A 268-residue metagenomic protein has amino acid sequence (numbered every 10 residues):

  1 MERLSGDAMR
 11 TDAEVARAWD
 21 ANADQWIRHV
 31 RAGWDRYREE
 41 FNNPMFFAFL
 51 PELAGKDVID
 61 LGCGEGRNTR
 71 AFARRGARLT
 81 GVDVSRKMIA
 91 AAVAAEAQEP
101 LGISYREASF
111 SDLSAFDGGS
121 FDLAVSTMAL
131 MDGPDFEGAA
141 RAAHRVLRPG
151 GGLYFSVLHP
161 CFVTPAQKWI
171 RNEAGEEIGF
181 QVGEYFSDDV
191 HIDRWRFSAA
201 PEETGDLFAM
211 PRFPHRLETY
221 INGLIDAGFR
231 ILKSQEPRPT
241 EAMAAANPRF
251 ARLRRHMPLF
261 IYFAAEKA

Functional and structural regions predicted by a protein language model:
E2-A54, R67, A71, M88-A91 (+1 more regions): Conserved class I S-adenosyl-L-methionine
G55-D57, G119: Nucleotide donor/acceptor-binding cores
I59-L61, E65-D112: Class I SAM-dependent methyltransferase SAM/SAH-binding core
S111-L123: A short acidic, Gly/Pro-enriched loop at the edge of an enzyme's catalytic core that lines a small-molecule cofactor
D122-F136: A short SAM/SAH-binding and catalytic strip from SAM-dependent methyltransferases
E137-G152: A short glycine-rich, Lys/Arg-flanked "PGG" loop and its adjoining helix->strand segment in the class I
F155-N222: SAM-dependent methyltransferase
T219-A268: C-terminal lobe and adjacent flexible extensions of AdoMet/dcAdoMet transferase-like proteins
